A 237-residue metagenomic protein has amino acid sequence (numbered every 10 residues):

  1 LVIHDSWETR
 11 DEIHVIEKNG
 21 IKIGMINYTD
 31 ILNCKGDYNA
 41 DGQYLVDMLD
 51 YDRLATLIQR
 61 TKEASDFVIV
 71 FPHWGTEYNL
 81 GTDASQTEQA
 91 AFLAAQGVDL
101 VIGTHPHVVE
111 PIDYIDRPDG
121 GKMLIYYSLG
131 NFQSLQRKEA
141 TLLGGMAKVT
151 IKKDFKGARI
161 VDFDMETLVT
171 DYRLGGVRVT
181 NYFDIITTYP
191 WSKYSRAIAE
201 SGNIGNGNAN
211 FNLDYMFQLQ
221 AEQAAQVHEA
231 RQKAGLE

Functional and structural regions predicted by a protein language model:
L1-E237: Acidic, metal/ion-coordinating pockets
